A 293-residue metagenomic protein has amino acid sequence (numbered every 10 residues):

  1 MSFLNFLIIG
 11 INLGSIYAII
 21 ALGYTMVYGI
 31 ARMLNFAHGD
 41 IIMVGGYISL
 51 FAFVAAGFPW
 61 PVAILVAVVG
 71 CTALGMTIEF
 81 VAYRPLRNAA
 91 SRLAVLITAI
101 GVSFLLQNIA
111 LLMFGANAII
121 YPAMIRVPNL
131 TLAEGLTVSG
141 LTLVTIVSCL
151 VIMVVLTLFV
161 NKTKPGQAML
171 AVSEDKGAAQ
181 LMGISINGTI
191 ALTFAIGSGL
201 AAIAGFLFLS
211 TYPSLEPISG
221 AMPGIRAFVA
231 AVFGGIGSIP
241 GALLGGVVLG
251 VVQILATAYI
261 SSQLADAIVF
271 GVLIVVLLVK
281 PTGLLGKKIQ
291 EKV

Functional and structural regions predicted by a protein language model:
M1-I20, I48, W60-A63, A89-A94 (+4 more regions): Membrane-interfacial amphipathic/re-entrant helices at transmembrane-helix boundaries
I8, I30-T77, V81, G235: Membrane-embedded helix boundary and interhelical linker motif in transport proteins
L13-G14, A133-L215, G234, I239-G245: Helix-loop-helix "hairpin" substructures at the membrane interface of multi-pass membrane proteins
I41-V44, R87-L111, G220-V232, S261-K280: Pore- or pathway-lining transmembrane helices of multi-pass membrane proteins that form conduits for solutes/ions
G57-V69, F194-A201, L207-G271: Transmembrane alpha-helical segments in multi-pass inner-membrane proteins
F58-V102, L244-L249, K280: Alpha-helical transmembrane segments within multi-pass membrane transporters and channels
P85-L86, L93-K162, T189, L255 (+3 more regions): Transmembrane helix-bundle core of multi-pass membrane transporters and related energy-transducing complexes
M113, E174-L181, S185-G188, I260-V293: Cytosolic-side transmembrane-helix boundaries in multi-pass membrane proteins
